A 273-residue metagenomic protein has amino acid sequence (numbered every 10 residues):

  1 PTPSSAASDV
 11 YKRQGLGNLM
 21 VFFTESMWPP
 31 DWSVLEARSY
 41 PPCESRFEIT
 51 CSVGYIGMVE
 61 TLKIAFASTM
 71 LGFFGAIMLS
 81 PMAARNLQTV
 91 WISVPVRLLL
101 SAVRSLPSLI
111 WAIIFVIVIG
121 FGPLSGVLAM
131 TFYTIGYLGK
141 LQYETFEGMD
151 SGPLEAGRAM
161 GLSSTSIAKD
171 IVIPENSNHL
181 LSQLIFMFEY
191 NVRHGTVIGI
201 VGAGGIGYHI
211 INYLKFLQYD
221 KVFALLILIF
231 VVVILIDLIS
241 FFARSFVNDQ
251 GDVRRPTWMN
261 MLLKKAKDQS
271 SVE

Functional and structural regions predicted by a protein language model:
P1-A7, Y11: Single conserved hydrophobic/aromatic residue that forms the stacking wall/gate of nucleotide- or nucleobase-binding
D9-S68: Periplasmic/extracellular loop-to-transmembrane helix junction in inner-membrane transport proteins
V59-K63, M78-A112, L141-E144: Cytoplasmic-entry segments and transmembrane alpha-helices of multi-pass inner-membrane transporters
L100-T131: Generic hydrophobic transmembrane alpha-helix motif, especially the helices
I117, V192-I229, N248-P256: Glycine-rich helix-loop "coupling/hinge" segments at transmembrane-helix boundaries in multipass transporters
M149-S166, D170-N176, A203: Short helix-to-coil transition segments within interhelical loops that connect adjacent transmembrane helices
S164-I198, D220-I227, I236, S240: Transmembrane alpha-helices
S182, F223-E273: C-terminal transmembrane helix and the adjacent membrane-cytosol boundary/short C-terminal tail of inner/organellar
